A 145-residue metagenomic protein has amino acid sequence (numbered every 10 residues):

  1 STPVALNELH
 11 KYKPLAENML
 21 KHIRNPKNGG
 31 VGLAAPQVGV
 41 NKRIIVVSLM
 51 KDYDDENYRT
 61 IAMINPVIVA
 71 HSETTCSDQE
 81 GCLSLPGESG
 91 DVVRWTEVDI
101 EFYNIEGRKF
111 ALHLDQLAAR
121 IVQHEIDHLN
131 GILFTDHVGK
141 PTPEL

Functional and structural regions predicted by a protein language model:
S1-L145: Positively charged
